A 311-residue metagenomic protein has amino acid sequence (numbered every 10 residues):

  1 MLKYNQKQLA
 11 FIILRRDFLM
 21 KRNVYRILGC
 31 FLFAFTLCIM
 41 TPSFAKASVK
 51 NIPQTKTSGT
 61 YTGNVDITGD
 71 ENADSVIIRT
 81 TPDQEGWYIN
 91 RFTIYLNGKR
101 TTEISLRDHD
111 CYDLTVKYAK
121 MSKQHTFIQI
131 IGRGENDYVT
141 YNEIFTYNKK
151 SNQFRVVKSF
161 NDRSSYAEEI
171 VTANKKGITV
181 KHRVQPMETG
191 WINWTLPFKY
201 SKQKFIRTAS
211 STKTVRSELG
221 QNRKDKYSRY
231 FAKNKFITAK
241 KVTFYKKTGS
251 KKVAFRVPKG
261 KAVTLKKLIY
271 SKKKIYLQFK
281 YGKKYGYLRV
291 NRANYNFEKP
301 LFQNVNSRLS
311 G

Functional and structural regions predicted by a protein language model:
L2-L19: Short, Lys/Arg-enriched N-terminal segments with co-localized hydrophobic residues within the first ~10-30 amino acids
M20-F31: Bacterial N-terminal signal peptides that target proteins for export
G29-M40: Bacterial N-terminal signal peptides
C38-N51: Sec-dependent signal peptide cleavage junction
V65-A73, A119-H125: Residues in Ca2+-coordinating acidic/glycine-rich loops
D74-I78, Q129: Structural core positions within WD40/WD-like beta-propeller blades
Y112-Y147, Q153-A232: Short aromatic loop motif centered on NTY/YTY
G220-Y276, K280-G286, N291-G311: Beta-loop motif signature
